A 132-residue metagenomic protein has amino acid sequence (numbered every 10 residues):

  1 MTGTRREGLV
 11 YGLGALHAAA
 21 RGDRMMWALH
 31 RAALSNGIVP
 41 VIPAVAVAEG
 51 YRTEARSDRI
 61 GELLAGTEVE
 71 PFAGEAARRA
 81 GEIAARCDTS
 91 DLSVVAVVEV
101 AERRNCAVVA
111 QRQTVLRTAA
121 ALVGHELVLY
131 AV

Functional and structural regions predicted by a protein language model:
M1-T4, V98, E102-V132: Acidic, PIN/NYN-like endoribonuclease modules and their adjacent C-terminal/linker elements
M1-V41, Y51-E62, L122-V132: Short, well-structured N-terminal submotif of metal-dependent ribonuclease cores
A15-L16, A46, A76, A96-V97 (+1 more regions): Alpha-helix capping/helix-boundary segments
N36-V39, G66-E68, E102-A107: Short active-site oxyanion
P40, S90-S93: Short, structured loop/turn "capping" segments at alpha-beta junctions
A48-E49, E75-A80, V132: A short acidic, often aromatic-flanked loop/helix-cap motif at beta-alpha or helix-coil junctions that lines enzyme
T67-D88, E99: Acidic catalytic patch
P71, L92, V109-Q111: Short beta-strand scaffold positions
